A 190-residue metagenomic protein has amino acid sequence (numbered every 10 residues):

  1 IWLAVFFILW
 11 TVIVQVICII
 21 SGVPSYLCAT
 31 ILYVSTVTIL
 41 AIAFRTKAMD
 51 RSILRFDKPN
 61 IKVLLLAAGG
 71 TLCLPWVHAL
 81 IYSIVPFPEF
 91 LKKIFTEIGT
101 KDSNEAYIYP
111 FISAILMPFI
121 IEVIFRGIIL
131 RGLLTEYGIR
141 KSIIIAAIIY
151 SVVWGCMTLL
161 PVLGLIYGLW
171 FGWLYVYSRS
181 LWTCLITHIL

Functional and structural regions predicted by a protein language model:
W2-K47, L66: Alpha-helical transmembrane segments in multi-pass membrane proteins
I19-P24, S151-L159: Membrane-interface helix caps and helix-loop-helix hairpins in membrane proteins
P24-S25, P59-K62, A106, Y137-I144 (+2 more regions): Membrane-helix interface segments
A41-R51, L174-S178: Structural signal for the C-terminal ends of transmembrane alpha-helices and the immediately following loop
R51-V123, R131, T135: Juxtamembrane helix-loop-helix connectors linking adjacent transmembrane helices in multi-pass membrane enzymes
A67, I145-A146, I186-T187: Hydrophobic core positions of alpha-helical segments in small-molecule transporters and transporter systems
I120-I145, W173-S180: Membrane-interface helix/loop boundary segments of multi-pass membrane proteins
L160-L190: Functionally important transmembrane alpha-helices
